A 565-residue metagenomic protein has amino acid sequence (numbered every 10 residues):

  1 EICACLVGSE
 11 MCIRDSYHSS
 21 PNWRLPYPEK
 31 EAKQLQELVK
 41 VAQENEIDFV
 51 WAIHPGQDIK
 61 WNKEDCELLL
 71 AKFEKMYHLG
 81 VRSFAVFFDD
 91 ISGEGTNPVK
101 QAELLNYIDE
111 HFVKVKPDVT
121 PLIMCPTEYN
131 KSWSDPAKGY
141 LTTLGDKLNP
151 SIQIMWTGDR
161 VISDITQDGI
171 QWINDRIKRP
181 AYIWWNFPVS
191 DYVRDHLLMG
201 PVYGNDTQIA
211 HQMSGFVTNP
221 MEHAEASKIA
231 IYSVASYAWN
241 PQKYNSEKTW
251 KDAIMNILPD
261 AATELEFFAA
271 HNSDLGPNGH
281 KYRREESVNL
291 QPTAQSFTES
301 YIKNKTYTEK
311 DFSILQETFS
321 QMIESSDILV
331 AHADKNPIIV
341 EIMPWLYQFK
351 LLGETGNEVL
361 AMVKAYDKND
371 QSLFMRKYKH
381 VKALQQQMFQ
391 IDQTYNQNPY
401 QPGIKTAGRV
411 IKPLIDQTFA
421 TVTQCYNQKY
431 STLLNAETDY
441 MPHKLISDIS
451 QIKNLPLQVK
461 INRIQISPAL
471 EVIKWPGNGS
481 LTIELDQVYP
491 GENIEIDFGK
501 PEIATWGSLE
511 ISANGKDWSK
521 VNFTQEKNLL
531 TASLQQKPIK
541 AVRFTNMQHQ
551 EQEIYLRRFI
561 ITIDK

Functional and structural regions predicted by a protein language model:
E1-G8, I13: Single conserved hydrophobic/aromatic residue that forms the stacking wall/gate of nucleotide- or nucleobase-binding
A4, Y17-Q43: Aromatic- and glycine-enriched glycan-recognition loops and surfaces that form the carbohydrate-binding subsites
S19-K30, I53-C66, F87-Q101, E128-K131 (+1 more regions): The substrate-binding groove and active-site-proximal loops of carbohydrate-active enzymes, especially glycoside
K33-E46, E74-G80, L144-L148, W172-I177 (+1 more regions): Acidic (Asp/Glu)-rich catalytic clusters
K72-P98, T120-Y129: Active-site groove signature of glycoside hydrolases
Y107-W133, L141-H443, V521, P538: Substrate-binding groove of N-acetylhexosamine-processing glycoside hydrolases
I411-L414, N427-G491, D497-G507, G515 (+2 more regions): Disordered, acidic Ser/Thr/Pro-rich linker "stalks" and the adjacent N-terminal cap of the next globular domain
E502-D564: Trp- and acidic/polar-enriched beta-sheet ligand-binding modules for extracellular glycan and matrix recognition
